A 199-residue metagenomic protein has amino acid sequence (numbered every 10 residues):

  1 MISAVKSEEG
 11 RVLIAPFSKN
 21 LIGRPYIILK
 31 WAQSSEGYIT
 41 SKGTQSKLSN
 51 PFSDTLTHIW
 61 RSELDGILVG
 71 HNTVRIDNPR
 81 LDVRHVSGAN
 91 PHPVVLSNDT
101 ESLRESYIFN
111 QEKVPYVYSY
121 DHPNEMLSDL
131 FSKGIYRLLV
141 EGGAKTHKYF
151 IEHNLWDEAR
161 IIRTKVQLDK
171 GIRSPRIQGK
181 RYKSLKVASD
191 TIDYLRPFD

Functional and structural regions predicted by a protein language model:
M1-D199: Enzymes that bind and transform nitrogen-containing heteroaromatic metabolites
